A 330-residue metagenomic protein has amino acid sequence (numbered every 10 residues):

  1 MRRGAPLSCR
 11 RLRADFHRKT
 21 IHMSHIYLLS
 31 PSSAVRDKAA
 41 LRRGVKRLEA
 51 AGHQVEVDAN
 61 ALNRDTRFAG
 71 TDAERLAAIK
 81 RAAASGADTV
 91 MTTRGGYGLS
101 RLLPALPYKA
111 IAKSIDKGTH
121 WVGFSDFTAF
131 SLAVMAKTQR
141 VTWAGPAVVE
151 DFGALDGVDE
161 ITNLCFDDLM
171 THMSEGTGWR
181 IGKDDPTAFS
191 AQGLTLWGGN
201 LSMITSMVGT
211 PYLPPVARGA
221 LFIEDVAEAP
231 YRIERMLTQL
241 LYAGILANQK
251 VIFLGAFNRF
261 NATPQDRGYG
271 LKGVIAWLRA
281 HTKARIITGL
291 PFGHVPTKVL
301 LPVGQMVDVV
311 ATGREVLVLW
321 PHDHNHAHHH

Functional and structural regions predicted by a protein language model:
K19-G86: ATP/NTP phosphate-donor binding region
V57-D58, G123, Q249-A256, I287-G289: Short internal beta-strands
T89-A105, F124: N-terminal glycine-rich "phosphate-gripper" loop used for MgATP/nucleotide binding and carboxylate activation
Y108-A133, V141-V148, R285: Short, acidic/small-residue loops that bind anionic groups at enzyme active sites
V141-M203: Conserved anion/nucleotide-ligand pocket segment
P215-G268: Internal helical hairpin/lid segments
A256-H330: ATP/nucleoside-binding phosphotransfer catalytic cores, i.e., glycine-rich phosphate-binding loops
